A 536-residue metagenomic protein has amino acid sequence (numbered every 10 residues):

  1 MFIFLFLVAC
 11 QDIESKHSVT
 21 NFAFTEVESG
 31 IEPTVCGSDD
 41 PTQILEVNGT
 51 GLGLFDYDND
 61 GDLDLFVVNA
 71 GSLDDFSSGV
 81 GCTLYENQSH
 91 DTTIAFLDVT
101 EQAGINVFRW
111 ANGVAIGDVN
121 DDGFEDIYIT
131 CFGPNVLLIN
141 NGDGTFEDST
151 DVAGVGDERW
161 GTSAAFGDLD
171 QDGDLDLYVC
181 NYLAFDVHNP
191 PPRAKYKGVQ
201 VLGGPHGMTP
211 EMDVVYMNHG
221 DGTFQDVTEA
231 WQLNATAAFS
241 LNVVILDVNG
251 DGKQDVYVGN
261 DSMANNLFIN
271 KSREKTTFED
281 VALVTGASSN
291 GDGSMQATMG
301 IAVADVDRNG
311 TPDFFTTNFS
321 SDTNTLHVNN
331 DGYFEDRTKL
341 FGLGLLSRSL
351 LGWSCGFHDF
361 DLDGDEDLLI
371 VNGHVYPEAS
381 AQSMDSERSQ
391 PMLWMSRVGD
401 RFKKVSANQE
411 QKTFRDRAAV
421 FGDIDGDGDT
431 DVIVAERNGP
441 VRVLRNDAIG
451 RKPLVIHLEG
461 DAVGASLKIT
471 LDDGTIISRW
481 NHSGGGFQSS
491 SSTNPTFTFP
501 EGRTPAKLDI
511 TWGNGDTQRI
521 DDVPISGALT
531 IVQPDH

Functional and structural regions predicted by a protein language model:
C10-I13, P33, D39, T223 (+4 more regions): Gly/Ser/Thr/Pro-enriched helix-cap/hinge segments flanking short amphipathic alpha-helices
F24, T93-G104, T145-V155, G222-N234 (+3 more regions): Blade-edge beta-strand/turn elements of extracellular beta-propeller and related beta-sheet repeat scaffolds
I31-G51, S78, A103-A115, G154-A165 (+9 more regions): Repeat-based blade/solenoid architectures
N48-N59, E86, W110-F124, L137-I139 (+9 more regions): Beta-propeller blade termini
L63-N69, D122, D126-C131, L177-N181 (+5 more regions): Hydrophobic beta-strand segments that make up the repeating blades of beta-propeller and related beta-repeat
V68-G79, N181-M208, V371-R388: Short, conserved, GDST-rich strand-edge loop motifs in beta-rich repeat architectures
T83-N87, M212-N218, I269, V328 (+1 more regions): Beta-propeller blade signature
E101-A115, T130-L169, V179-H206, P210-E211 (+1 more regions): Asp-box/WD-like beta-propeller blade repeats and closely related beta-sheet repeat scaffolds
